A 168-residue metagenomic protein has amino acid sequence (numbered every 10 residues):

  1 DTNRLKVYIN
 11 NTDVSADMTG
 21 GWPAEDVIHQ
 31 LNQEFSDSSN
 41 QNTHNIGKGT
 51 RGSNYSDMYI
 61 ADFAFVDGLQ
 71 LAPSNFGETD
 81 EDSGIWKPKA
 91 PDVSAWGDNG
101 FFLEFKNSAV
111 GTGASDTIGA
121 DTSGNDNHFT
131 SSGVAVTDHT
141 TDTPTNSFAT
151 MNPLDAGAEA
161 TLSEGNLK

Functional and structural regions predicted by a protein language model:
D1-K6, G68: Localized edge beta-strand/strand-to-loop motifs within extracellular or lumenal beta-rich domains
T2-R4, T43, Y55-D62, D98-G100: Extracellular structured ligand-interaction cores
N11-T12: Glycine-centered positions in the ABC transporter ATPase nucleotide-binding domain
A16-V27, Y59-D126, T130-N146: Extended recognition patches within non-cytosolic domains
T19, R51, L167-K168: Extracellular beta-rich ligand/substrate-recognition surface
Q30-I60: Extracellular glycan-interaction patches encoded by glycine-rich segments
S36-D37, S53-D57, K89-G97, E104 (+2 more regions): A general structural signal for short secondary-structure junctions and capping/turn motifs
A158-K168: Short carbohydrate-recognition loop motifs
